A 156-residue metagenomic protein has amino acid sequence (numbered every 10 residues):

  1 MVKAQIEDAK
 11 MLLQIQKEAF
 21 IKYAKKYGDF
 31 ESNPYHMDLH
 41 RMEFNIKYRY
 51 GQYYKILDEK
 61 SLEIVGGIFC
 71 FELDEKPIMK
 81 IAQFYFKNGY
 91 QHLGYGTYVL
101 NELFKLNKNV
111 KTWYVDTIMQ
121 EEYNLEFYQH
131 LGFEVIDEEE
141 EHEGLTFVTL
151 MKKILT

Functional and structural regions predicted by a protein language model:
M1-Q14: A short beta-loop-alpha structural element at the N-terminal edge of CoA-dependent acyl/N-acetyltransferase catalytic
K17-E43: Conserved GNAT-fold acetyl-CoA-binding loop/helix
R41-K55: A short helix-loop-beta-strand connector motif used in the catalytic cores of GNAT acetyltransferases and, in some
K55, L62-E72, I78-K80, Y85: Conserved beta-strand in the GNAT
L57, A82-Q91, T117-M119: A short, internal acetyl-CoA/4′-phosphopantetheine-binding micro-motif in the GNAT/acyltransferase core
Y90-E102: Conserved acetyl-CoA pyrophosphate-binding loop and the N-cap/start of the following alpha-helix in GNAT-like
T97-Y98, Q120-D137: Conserved active-site alpha-helix within GNAT-family acetyltransferase domains
N107-I118: Conserved GNAT acetyl-CoA-binding A-motif
